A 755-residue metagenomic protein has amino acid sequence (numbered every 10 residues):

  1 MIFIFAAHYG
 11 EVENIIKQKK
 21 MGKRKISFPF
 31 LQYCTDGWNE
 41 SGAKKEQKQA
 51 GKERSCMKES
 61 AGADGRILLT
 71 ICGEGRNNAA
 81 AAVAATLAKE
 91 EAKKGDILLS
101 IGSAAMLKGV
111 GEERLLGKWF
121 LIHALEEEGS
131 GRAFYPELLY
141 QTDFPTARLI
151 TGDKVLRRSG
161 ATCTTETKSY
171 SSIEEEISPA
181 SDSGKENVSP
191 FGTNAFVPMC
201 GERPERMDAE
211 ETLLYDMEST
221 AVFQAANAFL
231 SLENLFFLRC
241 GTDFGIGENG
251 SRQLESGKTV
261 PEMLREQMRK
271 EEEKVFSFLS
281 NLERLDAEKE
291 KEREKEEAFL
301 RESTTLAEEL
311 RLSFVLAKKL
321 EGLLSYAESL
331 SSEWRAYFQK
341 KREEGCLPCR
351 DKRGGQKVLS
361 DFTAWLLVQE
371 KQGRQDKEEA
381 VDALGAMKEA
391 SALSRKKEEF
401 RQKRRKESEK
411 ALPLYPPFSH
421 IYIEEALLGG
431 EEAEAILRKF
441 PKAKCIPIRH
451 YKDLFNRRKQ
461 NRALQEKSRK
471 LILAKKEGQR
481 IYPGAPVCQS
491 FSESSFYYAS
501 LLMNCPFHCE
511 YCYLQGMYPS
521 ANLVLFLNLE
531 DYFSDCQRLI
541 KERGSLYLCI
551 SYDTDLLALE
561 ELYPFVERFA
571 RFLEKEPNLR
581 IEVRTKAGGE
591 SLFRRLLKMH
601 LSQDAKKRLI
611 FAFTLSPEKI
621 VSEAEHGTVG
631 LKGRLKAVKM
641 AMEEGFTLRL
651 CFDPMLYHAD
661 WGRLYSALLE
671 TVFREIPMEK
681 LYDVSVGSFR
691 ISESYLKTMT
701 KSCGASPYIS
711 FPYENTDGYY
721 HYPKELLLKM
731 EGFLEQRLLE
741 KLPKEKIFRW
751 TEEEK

Functional and structural regions predicted by a protein language model:
M1-F3, I67, F418: Extreme N-terminal starter segment of soluble prokaryotic enzymes
M1-R24, F28-C34, K118-F120: Short, conserved "active-site rim" segments that organize catalytic pockets and cofactor/ligand binding
P29-W38, R54-E175, P179, G184-A336 (+2 more regions): Glycine-rich phosphate- or other oxyanion-binding loops that anchor nucleotides, phosphorylated ligands
R401-E432, F673-K755: Auxiliary Fe-S-binding modules of radical SAM enzymes
Y451-L501, Q515-S520, V524-L525: N-terminal [4Fe-4S]-dependent radical SAM core
C505, C509-C512: Short cysteine clusters
G516-F593, H600-A637, T647-C651, D683-G687: Core AdoMet radical
R634-Y695, F748-R749: Conserved C-terminal portion of the radical SAM core fold that forms the substrate/S-adenosylmethionine-binding
